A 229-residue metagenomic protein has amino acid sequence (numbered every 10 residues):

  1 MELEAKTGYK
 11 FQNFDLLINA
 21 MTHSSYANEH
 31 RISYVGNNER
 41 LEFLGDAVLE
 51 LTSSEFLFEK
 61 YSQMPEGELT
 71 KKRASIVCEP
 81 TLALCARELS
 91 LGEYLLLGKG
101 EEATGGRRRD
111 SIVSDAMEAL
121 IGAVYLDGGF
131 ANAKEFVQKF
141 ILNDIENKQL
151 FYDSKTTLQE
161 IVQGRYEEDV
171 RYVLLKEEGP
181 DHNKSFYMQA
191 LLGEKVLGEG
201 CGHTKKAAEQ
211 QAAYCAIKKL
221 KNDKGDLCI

Functional and structural regions predicted by a protein language model:
M1-I229: Double-stranded RNA-binding/processing signature
